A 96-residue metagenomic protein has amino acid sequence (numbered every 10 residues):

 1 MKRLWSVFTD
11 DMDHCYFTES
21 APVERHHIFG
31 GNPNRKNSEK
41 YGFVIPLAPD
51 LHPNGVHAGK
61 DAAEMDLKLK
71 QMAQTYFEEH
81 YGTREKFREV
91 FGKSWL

Functional and structural regions predicted by a protein language model:
M1-H14, K36-G42: Short, charged surface segments at domain edges that flank catalytic/cofactor-binding sites
C15-T18, A48: Short cysteine-rich clusters marking metal-coordination/redox-active sites
S20-E24, P53-V56: Short functional micro-motifs and their immediate structural scaffolds
P22-R35: Short recognition patches in nucleic-acid-associated and regulatory proteins
E24, F43-L47, A73: Amphipathic alpha-helical interface surfaces
V44-L69: Short Cys/His-centered divalent metal-binding micro-motifs
Q71-L96: Short flanking/linker segments adjacent to small metal-binding domains or redox-active Cys/His motifs
